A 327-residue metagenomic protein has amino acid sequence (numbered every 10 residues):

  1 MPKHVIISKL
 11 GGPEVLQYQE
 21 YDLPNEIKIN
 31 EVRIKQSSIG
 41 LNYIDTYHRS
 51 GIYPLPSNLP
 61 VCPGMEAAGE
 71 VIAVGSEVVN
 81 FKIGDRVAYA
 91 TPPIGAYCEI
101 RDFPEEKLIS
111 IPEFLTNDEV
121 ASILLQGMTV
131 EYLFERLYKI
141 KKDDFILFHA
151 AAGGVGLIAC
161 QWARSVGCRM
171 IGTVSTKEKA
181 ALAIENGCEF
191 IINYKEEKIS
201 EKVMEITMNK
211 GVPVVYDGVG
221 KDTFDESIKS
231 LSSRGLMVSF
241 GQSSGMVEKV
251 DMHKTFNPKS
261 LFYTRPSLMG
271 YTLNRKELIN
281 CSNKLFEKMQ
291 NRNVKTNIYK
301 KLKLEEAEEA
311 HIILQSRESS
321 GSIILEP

Functional and structural regions predicted by a protein language model:
D22-G40, I52-I94: Glycine-rich beta-strand-centered segment in the early N-terminal region that forms part of a ligand/cofactor-binding
R86, F145, R169, G235-L236 (+1 more regions): Short glycine-centered segments of the SAM/dcSAM-binding site in methyltransferase folds
Y89-A150: NAD(P)H dinucleotide-binding glycine-rich loop of Rossmann-like/cofactor-binding domains, especially the beta1-alpha1
I123-E196: Mid-domain Rossmann-like dinucleotide-binding core that forms the NAD(H)/NADP(H) cofactor-binding site
V174, D222-N293, P327: Glycine-rich phosphate-binding loop and adjacent beta-alpha segment of Rossmann(oid) nucleotide-cofactor-binding
I199-N209: Short amphipathic alpha-helix with an adjacent loop that forms part of the alpha/beta core around
R275-P327: C-terminal hydrophobic helical "lid"/dimerization subdomain of Rossmann-like NAD(P)H-dependent oxidoreductases
